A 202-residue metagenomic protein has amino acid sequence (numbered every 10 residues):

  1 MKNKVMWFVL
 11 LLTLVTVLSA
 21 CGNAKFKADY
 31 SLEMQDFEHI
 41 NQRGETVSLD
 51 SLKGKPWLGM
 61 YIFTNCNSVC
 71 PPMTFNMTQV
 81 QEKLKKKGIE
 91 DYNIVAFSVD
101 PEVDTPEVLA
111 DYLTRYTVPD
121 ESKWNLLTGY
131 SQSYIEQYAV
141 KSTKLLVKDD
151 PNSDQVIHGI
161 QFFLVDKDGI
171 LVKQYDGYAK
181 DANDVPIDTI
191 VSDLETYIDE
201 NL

Functional and structural regions predicted by a protein language model:
M1-F8: Bacterial N-terminal signal peptides that target proteins for export
T16-A20: C-terminal motif of bacterial Sec signal peptides marking the signal peptidase cleavage site
N23-S51, P72-N76: N-terminal "domain-start" segment that seeds a small globular fold
M34-Q35, P56-W57, G159-Q161: Short loop/turn microsegments at loop-to-beta-strand junctions
S48-P71, M77: Short active-site neighborhood of thiol/selenol oxidoreductases, capturing the structured segment around
F75-Y138: Structural microenvironment flanking redox-active thiols in thiol-disulfide oxidoreductases
W124, E136, T143-K148, V156-F163: Structural micro-motif
D150-L202: Thiol-/selenol-based redox modules, centered on thioredoxin-like and closely related oxidoreductase domains
